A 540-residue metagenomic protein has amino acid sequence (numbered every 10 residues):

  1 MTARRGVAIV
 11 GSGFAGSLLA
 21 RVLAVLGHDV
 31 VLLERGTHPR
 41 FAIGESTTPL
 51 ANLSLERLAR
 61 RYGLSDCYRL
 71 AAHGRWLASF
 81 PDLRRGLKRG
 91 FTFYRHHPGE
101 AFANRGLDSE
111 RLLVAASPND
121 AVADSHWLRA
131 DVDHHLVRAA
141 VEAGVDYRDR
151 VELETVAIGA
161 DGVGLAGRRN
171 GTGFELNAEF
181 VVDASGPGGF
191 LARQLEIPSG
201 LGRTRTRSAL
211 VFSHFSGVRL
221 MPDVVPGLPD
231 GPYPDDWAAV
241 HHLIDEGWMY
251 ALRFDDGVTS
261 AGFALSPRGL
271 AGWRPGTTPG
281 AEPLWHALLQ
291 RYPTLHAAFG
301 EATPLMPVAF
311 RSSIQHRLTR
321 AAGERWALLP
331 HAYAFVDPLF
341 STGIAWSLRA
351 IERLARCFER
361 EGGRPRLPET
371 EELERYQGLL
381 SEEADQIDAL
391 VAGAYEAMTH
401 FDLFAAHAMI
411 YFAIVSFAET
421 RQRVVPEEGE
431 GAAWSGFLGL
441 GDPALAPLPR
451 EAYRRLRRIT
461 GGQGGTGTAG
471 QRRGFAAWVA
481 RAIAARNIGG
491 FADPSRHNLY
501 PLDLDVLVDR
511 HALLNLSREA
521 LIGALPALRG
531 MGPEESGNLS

Functional and structural regions predicted by a protein language model:
T2-A15: Beta1/beta-strand and adjacent pyrophosphate-binding region of the FAD-binding site in flavoprotein oxidoreductases
A15, H38, G188: Conserved Rossmann-like nucleotide-cofactor binding loop
A24-E45: Glycine-rich FAD pyrophosphate-binding loop
R40-F102: N-terminal FAD cofactor-binding segment of flavoenzymes
F80-D131, R138: Flavin (FAD/FMN) cofactor-binding and adjacent substrate-gating region of FAD-dependent oxidoreductase domains
H135-T294, I351: Predominantly flavin-linked oxidoreductase catalytic cores and closely associated redox partners
D245-M249, R253-G257, P267-V391: FAD/FMN-dependent oxidoreductases across multiple families
C357-S540: C-terminal helical "tail/cap" subdomain of flavin- and related membrane-associated enzymes
